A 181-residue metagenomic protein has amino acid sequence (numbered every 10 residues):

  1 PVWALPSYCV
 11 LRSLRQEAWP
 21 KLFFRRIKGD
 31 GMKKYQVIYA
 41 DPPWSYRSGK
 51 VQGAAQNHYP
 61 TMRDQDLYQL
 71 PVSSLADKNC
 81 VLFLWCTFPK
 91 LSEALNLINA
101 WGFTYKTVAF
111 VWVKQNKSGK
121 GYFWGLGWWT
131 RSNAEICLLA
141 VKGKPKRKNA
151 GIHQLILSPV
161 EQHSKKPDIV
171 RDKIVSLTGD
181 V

Functional and structural regions predicted by a protein language model:
P1, C9, L14, A18 (+1 more regions): Class I S-adenosyl-L-methionine-dependent methyltransferase catalytic core
L5: Extracytoplasmic copper-binding redox domains, predominantly the cupredoxin/blue-copper superfamily
